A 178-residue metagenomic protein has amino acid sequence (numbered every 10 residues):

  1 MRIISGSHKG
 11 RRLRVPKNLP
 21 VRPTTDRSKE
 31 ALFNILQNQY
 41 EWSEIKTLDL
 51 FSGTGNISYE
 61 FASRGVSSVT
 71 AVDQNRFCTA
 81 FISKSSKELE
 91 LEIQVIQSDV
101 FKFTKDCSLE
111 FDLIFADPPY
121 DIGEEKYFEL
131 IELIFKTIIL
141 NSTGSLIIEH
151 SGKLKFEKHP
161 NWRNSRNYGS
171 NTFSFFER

Functional and structural regions predicted by a protein language model:
M1-R178: Class I S-adenosyl-L-methionine-dependent methyltransferase catalytic core
